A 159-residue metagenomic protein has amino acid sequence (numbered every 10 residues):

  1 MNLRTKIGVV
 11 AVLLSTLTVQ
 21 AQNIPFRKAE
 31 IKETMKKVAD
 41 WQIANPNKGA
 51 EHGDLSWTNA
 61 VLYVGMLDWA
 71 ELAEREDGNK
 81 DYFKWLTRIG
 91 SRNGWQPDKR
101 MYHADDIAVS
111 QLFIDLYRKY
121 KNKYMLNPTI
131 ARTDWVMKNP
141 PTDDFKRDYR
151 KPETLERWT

Functional and structural regions predicted by a protein language model:
M1-N23: Bacterial Sec-dependent N-terminal signal peptides
T18-Q20, D40, M101: Intrinsically disordered, low-complexity regions enriched for glutamine and histidine
Q22-R88, K123-A131, W135-N139, D143-K146: Low-complexity, Ser/Thr/Pro/Gly-enriched N-terminal "stalk/linker" regions
L55-E71, Y102-R118, T159: Well-ordered alpha-helical segments within folded domains of soluble proteins
G78-D115: Mid-chain, structured segments of secreted extracytoplasmic proteins
K146-D148, P152-T159: Aromatic- and glycine-enriched pocket-lining scaffold segments that form the walls of small-molecule binding clefts
